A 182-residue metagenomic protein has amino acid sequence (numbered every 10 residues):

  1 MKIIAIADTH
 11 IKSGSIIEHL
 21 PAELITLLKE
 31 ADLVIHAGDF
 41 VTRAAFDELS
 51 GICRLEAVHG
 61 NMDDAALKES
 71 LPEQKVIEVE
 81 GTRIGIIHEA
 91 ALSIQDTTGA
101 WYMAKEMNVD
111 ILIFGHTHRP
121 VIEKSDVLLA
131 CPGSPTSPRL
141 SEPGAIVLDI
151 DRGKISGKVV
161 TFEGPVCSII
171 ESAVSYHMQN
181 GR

Functional and structural regions predicted by a protein language model:
M1-I52, D63-P72, E142-G144, H177-R182: N-terminal active-site segment of His-dependent metallophosphoesterases
K2, E73-K75, R83-G85, L128 (+1 more regions): Short beta-strand micro-motifs in enzyme catalytic cores
A5-A7, L33-D39, L55-N61, I86-H88 (+2 more regions): Active-site neighborhood of phospho(di)ester-bond hydrolases with catalytic His/Asp-centered motifs
S13-T26, I86-I87, A91-K105: Pre-active-site segment of Zn-dependent metallo-hydrolases
L49-I52, V79, K105-M107: Short, conserved loop/helix-junction motifs that constitute active-site signature segments in enzyme catalytic cores
E56, L92-K158: Conserved beta-sheet core of the metallophosphoesterase superfamily
E56-T98: Helix-adjacent hinge/juxtasegments
K158-I169: Short, solvent-exposed aromatic-acidic interface loops
